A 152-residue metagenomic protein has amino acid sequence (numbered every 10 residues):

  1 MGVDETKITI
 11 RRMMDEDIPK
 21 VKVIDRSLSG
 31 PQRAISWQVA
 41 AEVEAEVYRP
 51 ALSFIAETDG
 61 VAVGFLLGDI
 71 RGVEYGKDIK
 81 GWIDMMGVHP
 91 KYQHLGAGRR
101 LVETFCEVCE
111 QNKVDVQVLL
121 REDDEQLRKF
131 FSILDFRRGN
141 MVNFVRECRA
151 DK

Functional and structural regions predicted by a protein language model:
M1-E16, D151-K152: Conserved N-terminal entry element of GNAT/NAT acetyltransferase domains
R12-E16, V23-D78, D84, H89 (+1 more regions): Acetyl-CoA-dependent GNAT
R71-V73, K91, D123, R149: Short coil/turn motifs at secondary-structure junctions
V88, H94-E107, I133: Conserved acetyl-CoA-binding loop-helix of GNAT-fold acetyltransferases
R99, E122-N140: Conserved active-site alpha-helix within GNAT-family acetyltransferase domains
C109-L120: Conserved GNAT acetyl-CoA-binding A-motif
L134-K152: Active-site/acyl-donor-binding loops of N-acyltransferases
